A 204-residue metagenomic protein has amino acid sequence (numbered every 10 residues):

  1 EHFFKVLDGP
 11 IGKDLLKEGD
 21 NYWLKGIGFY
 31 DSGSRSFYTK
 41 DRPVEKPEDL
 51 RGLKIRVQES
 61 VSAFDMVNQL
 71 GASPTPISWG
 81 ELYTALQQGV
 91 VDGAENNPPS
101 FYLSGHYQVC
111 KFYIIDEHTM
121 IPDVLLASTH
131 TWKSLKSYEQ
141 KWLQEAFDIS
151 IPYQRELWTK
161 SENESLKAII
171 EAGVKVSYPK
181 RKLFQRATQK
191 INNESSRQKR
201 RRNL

Functional and structural regions predicted by a protein language model:
E1-H2, I11-K13, K17-L204: N-terminal secretory/targeting leader peptides
